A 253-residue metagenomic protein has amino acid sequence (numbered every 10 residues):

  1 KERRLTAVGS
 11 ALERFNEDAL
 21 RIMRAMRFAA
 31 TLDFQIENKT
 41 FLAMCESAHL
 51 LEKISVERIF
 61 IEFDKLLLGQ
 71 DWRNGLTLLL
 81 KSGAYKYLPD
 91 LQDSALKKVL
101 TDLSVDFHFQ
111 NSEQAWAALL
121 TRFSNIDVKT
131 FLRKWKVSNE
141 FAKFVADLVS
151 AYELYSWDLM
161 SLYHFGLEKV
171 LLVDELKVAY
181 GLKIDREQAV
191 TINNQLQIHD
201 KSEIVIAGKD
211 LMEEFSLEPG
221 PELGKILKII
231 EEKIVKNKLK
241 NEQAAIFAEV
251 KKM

Functional and structural regions predicted by a protein language model:
K1-I126, T130-R133, P221, I226 (+2 more regions): Glycine- and charge-enriched loop/helix tracts that form the active or gating conduit in phosphate/cation-handling
D90-M253: C-terminal subdomains that position terminal phosphate/3'-OH groups for nucleotidyl transfer/ligation, primarily on
